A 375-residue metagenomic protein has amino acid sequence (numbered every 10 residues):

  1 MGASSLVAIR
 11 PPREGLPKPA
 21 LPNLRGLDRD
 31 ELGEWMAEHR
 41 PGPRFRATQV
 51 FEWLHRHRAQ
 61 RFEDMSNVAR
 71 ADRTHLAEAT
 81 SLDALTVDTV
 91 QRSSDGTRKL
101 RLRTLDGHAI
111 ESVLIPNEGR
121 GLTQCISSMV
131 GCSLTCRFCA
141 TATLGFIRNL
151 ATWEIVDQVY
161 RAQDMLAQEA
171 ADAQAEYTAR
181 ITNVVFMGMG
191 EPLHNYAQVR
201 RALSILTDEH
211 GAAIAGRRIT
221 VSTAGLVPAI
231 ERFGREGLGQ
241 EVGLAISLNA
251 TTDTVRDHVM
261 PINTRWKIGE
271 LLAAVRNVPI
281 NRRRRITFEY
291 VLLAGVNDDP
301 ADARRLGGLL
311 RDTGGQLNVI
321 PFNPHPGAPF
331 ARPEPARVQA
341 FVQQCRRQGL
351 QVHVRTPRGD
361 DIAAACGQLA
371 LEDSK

Functional and structural regions predicted by a protein language model:
M1-I110, A167-Q174, R276-R285, Y290-K375: Auxiliary Fe-S-binding modules of radical SAM enzymes
V50, T141, F186: A short beta-strand submotif of the Rossmann-like class I SAM-dependent methyltransferase core that lines
S93, S127-S128, S222, S247: Short linear Ser/Thr-Pro motifs
L100, S112, Q124-I126, L244-I246: Short beta-strand motif preference
L114-P116, Q198: Residue-level structural signal for beta-strand termini and adjacent loop
P116-D164, Q168: Canonical Radical SAM [4Fe-4S] cluster-binding loop centered on the CxxxCxxC motif and its immediate flanking residues
D164-H353: Conserved AdoMet/S-adenosylmethionine-binding subsite of the radical SAM
